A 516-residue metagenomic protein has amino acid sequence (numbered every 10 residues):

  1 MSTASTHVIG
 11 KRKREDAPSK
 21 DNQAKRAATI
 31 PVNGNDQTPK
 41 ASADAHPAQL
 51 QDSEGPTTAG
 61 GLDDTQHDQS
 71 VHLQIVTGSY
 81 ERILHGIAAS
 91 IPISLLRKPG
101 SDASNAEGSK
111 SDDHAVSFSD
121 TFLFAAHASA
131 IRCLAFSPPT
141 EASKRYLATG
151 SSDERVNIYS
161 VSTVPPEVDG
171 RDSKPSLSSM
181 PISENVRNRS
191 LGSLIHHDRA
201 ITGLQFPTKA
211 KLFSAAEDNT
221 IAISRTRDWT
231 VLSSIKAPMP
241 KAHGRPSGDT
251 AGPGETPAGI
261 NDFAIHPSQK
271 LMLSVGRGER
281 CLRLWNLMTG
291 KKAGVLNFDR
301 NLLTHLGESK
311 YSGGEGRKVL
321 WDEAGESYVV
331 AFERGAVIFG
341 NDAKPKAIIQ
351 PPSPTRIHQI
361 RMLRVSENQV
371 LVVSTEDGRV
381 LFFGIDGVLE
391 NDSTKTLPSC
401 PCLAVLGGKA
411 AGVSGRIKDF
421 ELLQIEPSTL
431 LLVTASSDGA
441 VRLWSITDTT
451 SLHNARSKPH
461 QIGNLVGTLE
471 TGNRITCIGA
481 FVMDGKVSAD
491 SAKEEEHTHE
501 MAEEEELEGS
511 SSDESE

Functional and structural regions predicted by a protein language model:
M1-R14, P18-D63, S491-E516: Acidic, serine/threonine-rich intrinsically disordered low-complexity regions
H67-V71, L134-K144, D198, G203-A210 (+9 more regions): Loop/turn segments within WD40 beta-propeller blades
H72, D322, S327-H497: Structured C-terminal portions of repeat-based eukaryotic scaffold domains
H72, V76-A125, T149-N185, D228 (+1 more regions): Beta-propeller domains
G78-E81, T149-D153, A215-N219, R225-T226 (+5 more regions): Conserved strand-to-loop turn within each blade of WD40 beta-propeller repeats
G86-I87, V156-V161, I221-R225, L282-N286 (+3 more regions): WD40-repeat beta-propellers
F124-I131, S173-S176, E184-N188, L194-I201 (+8 more regions): WD40/WD-repeat beta-propeller blade N-cap
A222-P345: Solenoidal tandem-repeat scaffolds enriched in leucines and small polar residues
